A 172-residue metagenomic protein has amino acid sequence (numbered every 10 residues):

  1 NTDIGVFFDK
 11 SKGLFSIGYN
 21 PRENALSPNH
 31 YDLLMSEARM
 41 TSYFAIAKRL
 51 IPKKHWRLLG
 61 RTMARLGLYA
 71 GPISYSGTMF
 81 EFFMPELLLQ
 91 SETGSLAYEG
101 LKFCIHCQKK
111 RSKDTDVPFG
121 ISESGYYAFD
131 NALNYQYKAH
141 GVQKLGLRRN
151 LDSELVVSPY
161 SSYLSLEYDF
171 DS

Functional and structural regions predicted by a protein language model:
N1-S172: Ser/Thr/Asn(+Pro)-rich, low-complexity disordered segments
